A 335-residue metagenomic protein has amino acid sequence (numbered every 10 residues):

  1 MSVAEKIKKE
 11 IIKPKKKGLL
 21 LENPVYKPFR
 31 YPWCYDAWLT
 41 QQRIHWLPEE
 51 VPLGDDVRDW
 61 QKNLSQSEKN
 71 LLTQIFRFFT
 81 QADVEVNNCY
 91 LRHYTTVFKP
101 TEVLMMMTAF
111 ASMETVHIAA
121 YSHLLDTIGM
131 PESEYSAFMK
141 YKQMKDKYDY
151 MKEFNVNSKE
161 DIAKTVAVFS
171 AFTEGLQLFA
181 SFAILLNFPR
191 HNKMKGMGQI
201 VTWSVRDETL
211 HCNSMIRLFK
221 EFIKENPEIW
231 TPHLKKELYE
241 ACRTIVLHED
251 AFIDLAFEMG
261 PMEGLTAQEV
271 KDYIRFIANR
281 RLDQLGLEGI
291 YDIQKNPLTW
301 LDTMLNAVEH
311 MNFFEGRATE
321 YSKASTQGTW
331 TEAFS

Functional and structural regions predicted by a protein language model:
S2-S335: Non-heme di-metal
